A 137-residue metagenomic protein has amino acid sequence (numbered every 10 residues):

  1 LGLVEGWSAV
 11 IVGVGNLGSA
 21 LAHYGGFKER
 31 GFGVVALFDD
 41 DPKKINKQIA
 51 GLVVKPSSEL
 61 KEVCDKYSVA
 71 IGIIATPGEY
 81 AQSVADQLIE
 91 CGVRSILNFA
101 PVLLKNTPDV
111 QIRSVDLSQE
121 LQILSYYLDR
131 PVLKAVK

Functional and structural regions predicted by a protein language model:
L1-A9: HTH-adjacent hinge/linker in prokaryotic transcriptional regulators
L3, E29-G31, K66, E90: Alpha-helix termination/capping residues and helix-transition junctions
V14: Glycine-rich Rossmann-fold phosphate-binding loop(s) that bind the pyrophosphate of adenine dinucleotide cofactors
L17: Hydrophobic/small residue at the entry helix of a nucleotide-binding pocket
Y24: Extended, positively charged loop/linker patches that create polyanion-binding surfaces
K28-A50: NAD(P)-binding Rossmann-fold cofactor-contacting core
K47-K137: Phosphate-bearing ligand-interacting subdomains that bind or position ATP/ADP/UDP/GDP/NAD(P) or nucleotide-linked
